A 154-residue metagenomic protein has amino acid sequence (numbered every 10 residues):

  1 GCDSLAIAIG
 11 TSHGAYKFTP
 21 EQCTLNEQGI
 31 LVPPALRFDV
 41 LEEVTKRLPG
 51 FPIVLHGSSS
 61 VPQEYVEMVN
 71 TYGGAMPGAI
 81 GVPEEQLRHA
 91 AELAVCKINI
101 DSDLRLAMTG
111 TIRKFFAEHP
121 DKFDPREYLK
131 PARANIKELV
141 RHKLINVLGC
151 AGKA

Functional and structural regions predicted by a protein language model:
G1-P52, Q63-M68, Y72-I80, E84 (+4 more regions): Alpha/beta enzyme core
I9-H13, S59-V61, S102-L106: Glycine-rich beta-alpha junction loops
T71-Y72, V82-A154: C-terminal alpha-helical cap/extension of soluble enzyme domains
